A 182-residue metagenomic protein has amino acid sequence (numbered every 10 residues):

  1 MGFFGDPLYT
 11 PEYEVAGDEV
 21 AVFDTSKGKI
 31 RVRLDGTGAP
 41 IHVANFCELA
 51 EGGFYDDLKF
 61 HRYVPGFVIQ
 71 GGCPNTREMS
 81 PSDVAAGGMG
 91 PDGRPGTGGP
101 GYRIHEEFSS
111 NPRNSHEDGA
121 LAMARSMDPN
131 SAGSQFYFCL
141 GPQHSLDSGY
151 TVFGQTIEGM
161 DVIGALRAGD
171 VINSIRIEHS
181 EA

Functional and structural regions predicted by a protein language model:
M1-A182: Cyclophilin-like peptidyl-prolyl cis-trans isomerases
